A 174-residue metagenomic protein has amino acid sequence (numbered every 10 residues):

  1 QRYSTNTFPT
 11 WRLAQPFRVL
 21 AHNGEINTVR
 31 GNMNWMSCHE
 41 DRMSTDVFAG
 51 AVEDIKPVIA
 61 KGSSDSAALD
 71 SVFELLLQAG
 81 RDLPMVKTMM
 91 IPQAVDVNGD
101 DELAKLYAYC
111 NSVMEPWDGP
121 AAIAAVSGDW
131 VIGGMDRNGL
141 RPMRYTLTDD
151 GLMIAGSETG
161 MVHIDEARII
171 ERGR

Functional and structural regions predicted by a protein language model:
Q1-R174: Conserved short alpha-helical segments that host acidic/polar catalytic motifs at enzyme active sites
